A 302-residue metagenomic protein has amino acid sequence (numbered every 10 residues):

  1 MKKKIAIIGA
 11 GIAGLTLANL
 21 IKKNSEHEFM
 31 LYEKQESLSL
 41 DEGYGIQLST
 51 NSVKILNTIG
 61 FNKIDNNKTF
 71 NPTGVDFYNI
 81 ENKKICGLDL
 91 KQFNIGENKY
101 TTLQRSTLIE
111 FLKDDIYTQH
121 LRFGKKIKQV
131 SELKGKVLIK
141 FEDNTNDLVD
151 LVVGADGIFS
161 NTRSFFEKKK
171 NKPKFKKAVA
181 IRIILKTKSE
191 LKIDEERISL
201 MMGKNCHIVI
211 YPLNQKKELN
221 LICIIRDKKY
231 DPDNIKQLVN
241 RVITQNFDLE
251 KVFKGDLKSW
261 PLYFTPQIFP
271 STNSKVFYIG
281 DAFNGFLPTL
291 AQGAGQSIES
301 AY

Functional and structural regions predicted by a protein language model:
K3-I5, K22, S49-I184, R226-K236: Conserved N-terminal helical subregion
K4, H27-M30, E218: Residues at the starts of beta-strands that form the adenosine-phosphate
A6-N24, Y32, V153-G154, I210 (+1 more regions): Conserved mid-domain beta->alpha element of the FAD-binding
A13, S37, F159: Conserved Rossmann-like nucleotide-cofactor binding loop
K22-E42: Glycine-rich FAD pyrophosphate-binding loop
S37-I55: Conserved N-terminal glycine-rich FAD pyrophosphate-binding loop of Rossmann-like flavoproteins
C86-Y100, Q104-E110, D143-D147, K186-S259: Conserved FAD/dinucleotide-binding core of flavoprotein oxidoreductases
F159-S160, A180-R182, C206-V209, F283-N284: Histidine-centered metal-chelating micro-motifs
